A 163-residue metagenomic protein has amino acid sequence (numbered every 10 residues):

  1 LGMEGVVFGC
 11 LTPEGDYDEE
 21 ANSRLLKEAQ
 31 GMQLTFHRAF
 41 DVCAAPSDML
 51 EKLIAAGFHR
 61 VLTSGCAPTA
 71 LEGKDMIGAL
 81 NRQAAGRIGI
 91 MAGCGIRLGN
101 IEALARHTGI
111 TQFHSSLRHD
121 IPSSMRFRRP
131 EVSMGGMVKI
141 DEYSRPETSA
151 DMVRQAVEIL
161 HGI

Functional and structural regions predicted by a protein language model:
L1, D16-R38, K74-L98, K139-I163: Alpha-helix-loop-beta-strand connector modules within alpha/beta enzyme cores
L1-E14, F58-L71, T108-P130: Glycine-rich phosphate-binding active-site loops on the catalytic face of alpha/beta enzymes
L11-P13, L34-A45: Active-site mouth loops of central-metabolism enzymes
D18-E19, A45-D48, E72-K74, E102-A103 (+1 more regions): Short, well-ordered secondary-structure micro-motifs
L25-E28, M32-L34, M49-L62: Compact, aliphatic and Gly/Pro-tolerant "microcore" segments centered on a short helix or tight beta-hairpin and their
D41, M91, I110-M152: Active-site pocket-lining/capping segments in soluble small-molecule metabolic enzymes
D41-A56, L80-R82, G86, I90 (+2 more regions): Catalytic cores of alpha/beta
V42-A44, L62-M76, Q83: Active-site rim beta-loop-alpha module in soluble metabolic enzymes
